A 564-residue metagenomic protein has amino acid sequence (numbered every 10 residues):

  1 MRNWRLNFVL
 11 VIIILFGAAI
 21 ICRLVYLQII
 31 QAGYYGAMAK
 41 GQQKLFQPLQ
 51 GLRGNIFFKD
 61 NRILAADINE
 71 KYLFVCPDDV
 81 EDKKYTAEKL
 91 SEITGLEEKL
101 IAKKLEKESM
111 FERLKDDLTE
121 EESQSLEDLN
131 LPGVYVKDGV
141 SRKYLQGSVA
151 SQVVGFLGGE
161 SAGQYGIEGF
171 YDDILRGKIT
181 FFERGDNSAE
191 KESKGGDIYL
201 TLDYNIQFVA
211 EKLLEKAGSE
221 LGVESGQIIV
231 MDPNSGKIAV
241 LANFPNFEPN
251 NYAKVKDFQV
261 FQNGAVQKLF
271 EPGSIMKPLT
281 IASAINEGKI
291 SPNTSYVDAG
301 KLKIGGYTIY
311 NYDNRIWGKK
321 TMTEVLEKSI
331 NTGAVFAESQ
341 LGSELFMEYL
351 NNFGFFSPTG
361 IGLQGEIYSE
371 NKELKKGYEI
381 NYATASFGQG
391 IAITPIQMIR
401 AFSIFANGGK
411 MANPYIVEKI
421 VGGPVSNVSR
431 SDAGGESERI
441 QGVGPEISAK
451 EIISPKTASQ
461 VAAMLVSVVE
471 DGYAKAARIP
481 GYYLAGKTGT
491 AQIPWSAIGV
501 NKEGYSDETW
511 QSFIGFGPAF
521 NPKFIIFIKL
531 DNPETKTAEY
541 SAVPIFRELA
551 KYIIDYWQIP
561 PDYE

Functional and structural regions predicted by a protein language model:
M1-Y34: Hydrophobic alpha-helical transmembrane signal-anchor segments
L24, A32, D60-R62, N69 (+14 more regions): Solvent-exposed coil/turn segments that connect beta secondary-structure elements in extracytoplasmic/periplasmic
I30-P48, R62, A66-Y85, K104 (+5 more regions): Short pre-catalytic segments that frame enzyme active sites
Q43-L45, K71-D79, A87-L90, E108-D116 (+10 more regions): Second-shell loop/turn segments in exported
A65, I228, D232-S274, L279-V425 (+3 more regions): Beta-lactam-recognizing serine transpeptidase/beta-lactamase-like catalytic domain environment
Y85-E92, K104-G195, G504, I528: Small/polar-residue-rich segments within soluble enzyme cores
G442, P544-E564: Short, gly/Ser/Thr-rich active-site loops of penicillin-recognizing serine hydrolases
